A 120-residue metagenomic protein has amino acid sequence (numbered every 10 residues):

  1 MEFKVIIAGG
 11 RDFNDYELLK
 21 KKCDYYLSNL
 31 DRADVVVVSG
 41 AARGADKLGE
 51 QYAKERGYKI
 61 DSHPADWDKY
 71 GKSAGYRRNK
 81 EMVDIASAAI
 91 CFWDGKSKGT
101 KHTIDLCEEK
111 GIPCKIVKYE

Functional and structural regions predicted by a protein language model:
E2, F13-E120: Acidic/glycine-enriched connector segments
